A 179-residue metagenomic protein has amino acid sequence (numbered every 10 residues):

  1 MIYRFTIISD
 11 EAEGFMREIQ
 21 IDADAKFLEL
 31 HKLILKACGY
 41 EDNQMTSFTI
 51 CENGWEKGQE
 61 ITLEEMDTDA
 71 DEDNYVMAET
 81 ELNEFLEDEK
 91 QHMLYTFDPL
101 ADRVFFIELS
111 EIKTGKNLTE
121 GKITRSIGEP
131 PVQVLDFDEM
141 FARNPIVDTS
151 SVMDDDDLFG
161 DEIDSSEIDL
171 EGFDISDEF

Functional and structural regions predicted by a protein language model:
M1-F179: Short linear regulatory motifs enriched in tryptophan with gly/pro/ser
